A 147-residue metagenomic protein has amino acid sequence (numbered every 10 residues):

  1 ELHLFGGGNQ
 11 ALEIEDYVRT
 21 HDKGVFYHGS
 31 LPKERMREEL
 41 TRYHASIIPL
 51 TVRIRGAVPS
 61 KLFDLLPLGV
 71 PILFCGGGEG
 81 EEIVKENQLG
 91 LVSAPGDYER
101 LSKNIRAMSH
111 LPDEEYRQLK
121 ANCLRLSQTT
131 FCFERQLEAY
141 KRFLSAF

Functional and structural regions predicted by a protein language model:
H3-G6, A11-R37: Nucleotide-activated donor-binding/catalytic signature segment of Leloir-type glycosyltransferases, i.e., the conserved
L31-P32, V58, G69, G76 (+2 more regions): Short loop/turn segments at beta->alpha junctions
R37-T41, P59-L68, E81-E82: Short alpha-helical segment that forms part of, or immediately flanks, the ligand-binding pocket in carbohydrate-active
L40-R55, V70: Acidic donor-binding loop of glycosyltransferase active sites
S46-I48, D64-C75, L91: Short hydrophobic beta-strand element within catalytic cores of glycosyltransferases and related nucleotide-activated
T51-V52, V70, F74-E81, P95-G96: Short glycine-rich donor-binding/catalytic loop of glycosyltransferases that coordinates the nucleotide-sugar
E81-A107: Change "using UDP/GDP/dTDP sugars" to "using nucleotide sugars
G96, R100, D113-L144: A charged, aromatic-enriched C-terminal amphipathic alpha-helix characteristic of glycosyltransferases across folds
